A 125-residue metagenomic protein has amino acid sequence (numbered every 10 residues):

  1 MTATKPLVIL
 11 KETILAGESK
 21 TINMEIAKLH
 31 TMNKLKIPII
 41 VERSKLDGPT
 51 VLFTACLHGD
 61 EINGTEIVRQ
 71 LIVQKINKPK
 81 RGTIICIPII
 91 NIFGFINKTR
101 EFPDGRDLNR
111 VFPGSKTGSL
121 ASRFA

Functional and structural regions predicted by a protein language model:
M1-A125: Structured catalytic-domain cores with a bias toward divalent-metal coordination
